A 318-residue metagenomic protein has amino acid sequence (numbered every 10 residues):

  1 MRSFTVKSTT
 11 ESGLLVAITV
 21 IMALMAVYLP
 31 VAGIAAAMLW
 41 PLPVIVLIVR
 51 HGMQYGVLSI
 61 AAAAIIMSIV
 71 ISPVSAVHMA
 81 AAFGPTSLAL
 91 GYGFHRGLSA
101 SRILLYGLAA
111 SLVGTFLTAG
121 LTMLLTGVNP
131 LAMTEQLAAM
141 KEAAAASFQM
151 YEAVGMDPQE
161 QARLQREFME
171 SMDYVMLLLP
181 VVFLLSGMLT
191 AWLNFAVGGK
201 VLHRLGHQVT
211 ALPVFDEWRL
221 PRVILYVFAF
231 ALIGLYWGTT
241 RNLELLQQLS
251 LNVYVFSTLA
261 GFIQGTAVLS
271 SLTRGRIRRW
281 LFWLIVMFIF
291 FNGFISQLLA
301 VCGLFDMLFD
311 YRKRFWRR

Functional and structural regions predicted by a protein language model:
M1, T5, G13-V16, L243-R318: Long, positively charged, glycine-interspersed low-complexity recognition regions
M1-A62, R276-I285, F291: Hydrophobic transmembrane alpha-helices
T9-L14, V57-A61, A76-A81, I103-L108 (+3 more regions): Hydrophobic alpha-helical transmembrane segments
T10-S12, V16, A80-T126: Short helix-perturbing small/polar motifs within transmembrane alpha-helices
G33-Y92, C302-F309: Alpha-helical membrane segments and adjacent membrane-interface helices in multi-pass membrane proteins
L121-V175: Membrane-interface interhelical loops and short interface/amphipathic helices in multi-pass inner-membrane
V154-A211: Hydrophobic, aromatic-enriched interface-forming segments
L205-Q264: Small-residue-rich helix-loop
